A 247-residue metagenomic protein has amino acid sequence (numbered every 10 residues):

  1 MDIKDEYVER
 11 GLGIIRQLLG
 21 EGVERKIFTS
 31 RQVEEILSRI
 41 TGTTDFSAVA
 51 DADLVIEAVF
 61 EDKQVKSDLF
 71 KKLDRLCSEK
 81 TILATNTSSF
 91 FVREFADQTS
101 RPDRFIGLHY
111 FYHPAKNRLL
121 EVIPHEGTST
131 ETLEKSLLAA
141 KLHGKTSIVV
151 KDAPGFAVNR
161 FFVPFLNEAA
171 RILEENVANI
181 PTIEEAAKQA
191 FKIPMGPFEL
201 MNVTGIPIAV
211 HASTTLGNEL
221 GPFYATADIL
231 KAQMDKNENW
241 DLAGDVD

Functional and structural regions predicted by a protein language model:
M1-E35, V122-L133, S147, P154-F162: Rossmann-like dinucleotide-binding cores of NAD(P)H-dependent redox enzymes
I3-R10, E21-L83, S89-R93: Rossmann-like NAD(P)-binding element
I15, I40, V55-A58, A84 (+4 more regions): Buried hydrophobic positions in well-ordered alpha/beta secondary-structure cores of metabolic enzymes
G20, L120-I123, N167-R171, S213-G217: Amphipathic alpha-helical segments within well-ordered protein domains
E34-R39, R104, T182-K188: Beta-strand segments within the central parallel beta-sheet cores of soluble alpha/beta enzyme folds
L83-D152, F156-R160: Rossmann-fold dinucleotide-binding core
E134, K141-D152, R171-D247: NAD(P)-dependent Rossmann-like dehydrogenase/reductase catalytic/cofactor-binding core
F161-E175: Flexible helical/loop "lid" subdomain adjacent to adenine-nucleotide binding pockets
